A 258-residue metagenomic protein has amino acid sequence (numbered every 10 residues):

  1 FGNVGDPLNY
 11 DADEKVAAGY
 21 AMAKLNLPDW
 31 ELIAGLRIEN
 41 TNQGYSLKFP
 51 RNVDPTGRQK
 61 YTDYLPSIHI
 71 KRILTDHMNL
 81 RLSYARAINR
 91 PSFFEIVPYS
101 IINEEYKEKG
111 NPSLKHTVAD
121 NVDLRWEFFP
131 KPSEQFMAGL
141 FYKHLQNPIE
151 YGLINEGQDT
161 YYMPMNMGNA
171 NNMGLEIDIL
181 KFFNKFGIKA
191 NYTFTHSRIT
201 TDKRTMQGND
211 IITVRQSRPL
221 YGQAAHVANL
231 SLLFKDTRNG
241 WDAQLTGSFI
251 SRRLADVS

Functional and structural regions predicted by a protein language model:
F1, G44-R51, F93-Y99, Y106-K107 (+4 more regions): Outer-membrane beta-barrel translocator domains and adjoining extracellular loop/strand segments of Gram-negative
L8-A17, I88-M137, Y142-L145, N155-F182 (+1 more regions): Outer-membrane beta-barrel signature, preferentially recognizing the C-terminal barrel domain of Gram-negative
E14-T56, Y61-K71, I188-F194: Surface-exposed extracellular loop regions of Gram-negative outer-membrane beta-barrel proteins
Y20-K24, S67-H69, S113, D123-R125 (+5 more regions): Outer-membrane beta-barrel architecture
K24-L27, I70-I73, R86, H116 (+5 more regions): Residue-level signature of outer-membrane beta-barrel architecture
D29-L32, H77-L80, P132-F136, K185-I188 (+1 more regions): Repeated loop/turn-to-beta-strand initiation elements of outer-membrane beta-barrel proteins
A34-N40, L80-R86, W126, F136-Y142 (+2 more regions): Transmembrane beta-barrel strands of outer-membrane/channel proteins
F141-H144, Y161-V257: Gram-negative outer-membrane beta-barrel transporters
